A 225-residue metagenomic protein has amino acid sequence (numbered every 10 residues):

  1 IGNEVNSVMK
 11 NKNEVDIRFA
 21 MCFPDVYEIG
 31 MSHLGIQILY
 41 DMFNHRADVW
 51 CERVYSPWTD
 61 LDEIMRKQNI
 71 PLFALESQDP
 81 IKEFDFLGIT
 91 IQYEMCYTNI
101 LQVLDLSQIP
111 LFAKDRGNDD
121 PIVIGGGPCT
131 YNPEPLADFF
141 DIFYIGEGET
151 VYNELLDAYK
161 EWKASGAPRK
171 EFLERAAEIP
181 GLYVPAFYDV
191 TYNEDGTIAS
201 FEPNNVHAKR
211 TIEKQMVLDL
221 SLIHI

Functional and structural regions predicted by a protein language model:
I1-E14, M65-F73: Short N-terminal or domain-adjacent regulatory/targeting segments
K10-K12, Y192-S221: Active-site loop ensemble at the mouth of alpha/beta enzyme cores that anchors a bound cofactor
K12-F19, K82-D85: A short, charged/proline- and glycine-enriched loop that marks the coil->beta-strand transition at the N-terminal
I17, F43, A47-R53: A generic structural motif
I17-Y27: Nucleotide-activated donor-dependent transferases that construct or modify glycoconjugates
P24, G30-D41, V49, M65 (+1 more regions): Low-complexity, highly charged intrinsically disordered N-terminal segments that act as targeting/localization
S56-N204: Glycine-rich beta-alpha loop elements in corrinoid/cobalamin-binding modules across cobalamin-dependent enzymes
I223-I225: Conserved small/polar residues in nucleotide/adenosyl-binding loops
